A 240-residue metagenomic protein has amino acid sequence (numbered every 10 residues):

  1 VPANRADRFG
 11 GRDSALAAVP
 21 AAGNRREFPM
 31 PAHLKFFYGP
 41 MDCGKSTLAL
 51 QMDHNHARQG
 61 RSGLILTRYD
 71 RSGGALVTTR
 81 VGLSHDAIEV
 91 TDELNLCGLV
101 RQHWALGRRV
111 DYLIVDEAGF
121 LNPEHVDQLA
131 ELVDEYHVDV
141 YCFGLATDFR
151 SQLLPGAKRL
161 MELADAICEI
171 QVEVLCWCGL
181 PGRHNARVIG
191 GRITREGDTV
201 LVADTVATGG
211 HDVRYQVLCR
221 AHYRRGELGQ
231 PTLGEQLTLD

Functional and structural regions predicted by a protein language model:
P2-R8: Extreme N-terminal basic, low-complexity initiation segments that serve as generic localization/processing leaders
R8-P29: Short, Lys/Arg-enriched N-terminal segments with co-localized hydrophobic residues within the first ~10-30 amino acids
R26-H103, D148-R159, L201-V202, G209-L239: Conserved P-loop
P31, G107-R109, E135-H137: Short loop/turn elements that form and flank the Walker-type P-loop nucleotide-binding site in RecA-like NTPase cores
L34-F36, S62-L64, D111-I114, D139-Y141: Residue-level preference for the first positions of well-ordered beta-strands
A49, D116, A164: Residue-level signature of catalytic and energy-coupling elements of molecular machines, predominantly ATP/GTP-dependent
R108-L121: Conserved P-loop NTPase "ATPase switch" module shared by AAA+ and STAND
G119-L239: Replace "adjacent to P-loop NTPase cores in ATP/GTP-dependent enzymes" with "adjacent to NTP-binding cores
